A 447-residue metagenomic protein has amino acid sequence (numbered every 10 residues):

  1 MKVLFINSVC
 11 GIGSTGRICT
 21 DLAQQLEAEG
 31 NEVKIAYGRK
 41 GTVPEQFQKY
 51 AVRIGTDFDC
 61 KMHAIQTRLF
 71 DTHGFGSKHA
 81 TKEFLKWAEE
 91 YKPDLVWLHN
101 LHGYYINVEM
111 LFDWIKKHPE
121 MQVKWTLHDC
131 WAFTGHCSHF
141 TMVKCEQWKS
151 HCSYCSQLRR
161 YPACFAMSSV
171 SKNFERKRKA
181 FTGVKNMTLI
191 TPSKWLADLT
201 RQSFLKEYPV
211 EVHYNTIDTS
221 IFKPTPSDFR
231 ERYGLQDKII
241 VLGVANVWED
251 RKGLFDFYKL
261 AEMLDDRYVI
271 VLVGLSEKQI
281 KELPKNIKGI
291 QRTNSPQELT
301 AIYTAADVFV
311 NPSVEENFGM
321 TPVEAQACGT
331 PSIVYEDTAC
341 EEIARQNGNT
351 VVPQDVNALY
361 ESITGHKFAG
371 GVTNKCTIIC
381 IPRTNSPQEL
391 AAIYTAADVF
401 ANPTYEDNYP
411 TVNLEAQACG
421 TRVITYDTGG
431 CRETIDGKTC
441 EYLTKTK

Functional and structural regions predicted by a protein language model:
Q147-L189, Q202-F204: Membrane-proximal helix-turn-helix segments that form the acceptor-binding/catalytic region of lipid-linked
D198-R201, I217-R232, K281, F368: Acidic anion/phosphate-binding donor-loop and adjacent secondary structure in glycosyltransferase catalytic cores
G234-K252, Y258-E262: Conserved donor-binding/catalytic core segment of Leloir-type glycosyltransferases
G274-Q297, G371-T384: Nucleotide-activated donor-binding/catalytic signature segment of Leloir-type glycosyltransferases, i.e., the conserved
I302-A306, I393-A397: Short alpha-helical donor nucleotide-sugar binding micro-motif in glycosyltransferases
V314, Y405: Aromatic "clamp/platform" in nucleotide-sugar-dependent glycosyltransferases that forms part of the donor/acceptor
P331-V334, N413, R422-T425: Short hydrophobic beta-strand element within catalytic cores of glycosyltransferases and related nucleotide-activated
N349-V356, G365-K367, G437-K447: Conserved acidic donor-binding segment of nucleotide-sugar-dependent glycosyltransferases
